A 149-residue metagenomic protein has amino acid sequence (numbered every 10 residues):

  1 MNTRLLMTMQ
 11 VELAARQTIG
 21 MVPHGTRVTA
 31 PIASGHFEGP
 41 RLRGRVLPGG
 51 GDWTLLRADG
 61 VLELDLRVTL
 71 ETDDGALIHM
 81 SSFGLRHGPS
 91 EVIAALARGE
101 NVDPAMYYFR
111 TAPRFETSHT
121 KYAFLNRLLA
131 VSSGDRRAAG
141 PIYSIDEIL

Functional and structural regions predicted by a protein language model:
M1-L149: Beta-strand-enriched cores of mature, soluble protein domains
